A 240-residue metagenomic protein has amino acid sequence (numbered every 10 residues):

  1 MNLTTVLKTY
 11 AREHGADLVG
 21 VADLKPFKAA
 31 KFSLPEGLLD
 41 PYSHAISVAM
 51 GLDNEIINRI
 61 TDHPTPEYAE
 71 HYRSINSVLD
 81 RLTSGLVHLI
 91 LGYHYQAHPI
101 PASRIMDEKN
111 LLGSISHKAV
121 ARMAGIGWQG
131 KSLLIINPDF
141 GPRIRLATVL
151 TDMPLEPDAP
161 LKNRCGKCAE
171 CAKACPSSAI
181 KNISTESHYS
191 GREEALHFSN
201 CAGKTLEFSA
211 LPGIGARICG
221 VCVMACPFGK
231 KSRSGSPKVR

Functional and structural regions predicted by a protein language model:
M1-R73: Non-catalytic, usually N-terminal nucleic-acid engagement modules in DNA/RNA processing proteins
A30, Y68-R240: Catalytic cores of enzyme domains
